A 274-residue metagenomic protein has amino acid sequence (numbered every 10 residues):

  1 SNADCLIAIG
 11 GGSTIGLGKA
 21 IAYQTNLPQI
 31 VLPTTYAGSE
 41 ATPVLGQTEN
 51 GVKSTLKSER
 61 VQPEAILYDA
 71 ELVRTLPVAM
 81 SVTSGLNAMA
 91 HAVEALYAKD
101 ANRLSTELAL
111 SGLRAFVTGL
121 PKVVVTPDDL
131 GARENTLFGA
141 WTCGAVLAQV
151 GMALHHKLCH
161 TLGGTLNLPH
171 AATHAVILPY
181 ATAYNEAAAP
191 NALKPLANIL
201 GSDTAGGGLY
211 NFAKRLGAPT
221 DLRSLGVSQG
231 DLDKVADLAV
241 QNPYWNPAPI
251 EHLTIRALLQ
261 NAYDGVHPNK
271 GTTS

Functional and structural regions predicted by a protein language model:
S1-P28, K122-R133: N-terminal small/polar loop signature for handling phosphorylated ligands or for N-terminal nucleophile
D4-I7, P28-I30, E64-I66, N87 (+2 more regions): Structural motif
S13-A20, G38-T42, H155, T161: Short glycine/serine/threonine-rich phosphate/pyrophosphate-binding segments that cradle anionic phosphate groups
A20-E107, S111-G112, A192-P195: A glycine/threonine-rich phosphate-anchoring loop and its flanking beta-alpha core in nucleotide/phosphate-binding
A95, K99-N211: Active-site segments that bind and position negatively charged phosphate/pyrophosphate groups
L200-S274: C-terminal charged capping/lid subdomain of soluble metabolic enzymes
